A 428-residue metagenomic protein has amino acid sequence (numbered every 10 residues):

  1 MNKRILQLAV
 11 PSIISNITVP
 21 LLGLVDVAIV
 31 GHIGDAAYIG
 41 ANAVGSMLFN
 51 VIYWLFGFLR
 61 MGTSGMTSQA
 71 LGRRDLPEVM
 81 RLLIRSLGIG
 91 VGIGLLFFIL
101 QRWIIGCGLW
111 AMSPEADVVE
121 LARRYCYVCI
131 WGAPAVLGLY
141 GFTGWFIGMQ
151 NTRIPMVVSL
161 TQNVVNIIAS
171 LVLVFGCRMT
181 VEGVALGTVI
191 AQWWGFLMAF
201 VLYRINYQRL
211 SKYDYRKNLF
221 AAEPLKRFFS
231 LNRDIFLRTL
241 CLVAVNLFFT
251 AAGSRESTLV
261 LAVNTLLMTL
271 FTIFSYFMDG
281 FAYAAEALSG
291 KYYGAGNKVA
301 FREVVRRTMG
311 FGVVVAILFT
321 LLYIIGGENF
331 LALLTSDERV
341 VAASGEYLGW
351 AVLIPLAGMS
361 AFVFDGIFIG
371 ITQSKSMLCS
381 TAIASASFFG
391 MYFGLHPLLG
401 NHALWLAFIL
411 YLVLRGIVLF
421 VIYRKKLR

Functional and structural regions predicted by a protein language model:
M1-A9, T67-P134, V165, G176-F236 (+2 more regions): Short alpha-helical transmembrane segments in multi-pass integral membrane proteins
M1-I33, M47-G62, M66, V91-F98 (+5 more regions): N-terminal transmembrane alpha-helices
Q7-D26, V128, L139, T161-Q162 (+4 more regions): Transmembrane helical elements of multi-pass membrane transporters/channels
L21-G40, L109-A116, V172-M179, L240-I273 (+3 more regions): Helix-terminus/linker motif at the lipid-water interface of multi-pass membrane proteins
V27, S64-S68, I105-G106, T143 (+6 more regions): Interfacial helix-capping/hinge residues at the ends of transmembrane alpha-helices
I39-I99, V136-P155, V263-I325, G358-T372 (+1 more regions): Small-residue-rich hydrophobic transmembrane alpha-helices
R60, V128-G148, P155-N166, V184-F200 (+4 more regions): Short runs within selected transmembrane alpha-helices of multi-pass transporters and secretion channels
